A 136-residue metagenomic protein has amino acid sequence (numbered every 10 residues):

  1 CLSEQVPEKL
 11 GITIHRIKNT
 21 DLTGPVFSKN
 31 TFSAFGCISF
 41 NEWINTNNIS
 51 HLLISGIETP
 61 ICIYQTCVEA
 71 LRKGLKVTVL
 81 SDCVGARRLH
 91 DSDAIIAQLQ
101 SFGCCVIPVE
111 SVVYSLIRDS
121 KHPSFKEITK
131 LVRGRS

Functional and structural regions predicted by a protein language model:
C1-Q5: Short beta-strand segments at enzyme active-site cores
P7-S136: Active-site-adjacent betaalpha module
